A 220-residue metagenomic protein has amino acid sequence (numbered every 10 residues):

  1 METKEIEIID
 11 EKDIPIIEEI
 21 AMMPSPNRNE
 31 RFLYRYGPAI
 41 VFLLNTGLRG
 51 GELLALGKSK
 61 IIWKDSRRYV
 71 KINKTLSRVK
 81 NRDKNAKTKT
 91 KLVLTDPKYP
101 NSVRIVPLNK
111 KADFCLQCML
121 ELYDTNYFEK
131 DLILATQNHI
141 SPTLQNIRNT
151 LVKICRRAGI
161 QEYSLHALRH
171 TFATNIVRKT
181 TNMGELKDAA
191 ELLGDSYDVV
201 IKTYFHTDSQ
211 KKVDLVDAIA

Functional and structural regions predicted by a protein language model:
M1-G50, L54, N101: Basic, Lys/Arg- and aromatic-enriched nucleic-acid-binding interface segment
D13, L56-C118: Conserved tyrosine-mediated DNA breakage-rejoining catalytic core shared by Y-recombinases
A21-R31, L122-L132, Q137-S141, Q145-E191: Short, basic (Lys/Arg/His-rich) helix/loop patches that form interaction surfaces in the mid-to-C-terminal regions
L33-Y36, S66, S102, F128 (+1 more regions): Exposed loop/turn and edge beta-strand positions of beta-sandwich/beta-sheet ligand-binding modules
G51, Q145, D198: Key DNA-contact positions within bacterial/archaeal DNA-binding proteins
K60-R67, E162, N182-T203: Short, polar N-cap/turn motifs at the start of nucleic acid-interacting alpha helices
L76, L193-A218: Catalytic-site neighborhood detector that most strongly recognizes the C-terminal catalytic loop/helix of tyrosine
